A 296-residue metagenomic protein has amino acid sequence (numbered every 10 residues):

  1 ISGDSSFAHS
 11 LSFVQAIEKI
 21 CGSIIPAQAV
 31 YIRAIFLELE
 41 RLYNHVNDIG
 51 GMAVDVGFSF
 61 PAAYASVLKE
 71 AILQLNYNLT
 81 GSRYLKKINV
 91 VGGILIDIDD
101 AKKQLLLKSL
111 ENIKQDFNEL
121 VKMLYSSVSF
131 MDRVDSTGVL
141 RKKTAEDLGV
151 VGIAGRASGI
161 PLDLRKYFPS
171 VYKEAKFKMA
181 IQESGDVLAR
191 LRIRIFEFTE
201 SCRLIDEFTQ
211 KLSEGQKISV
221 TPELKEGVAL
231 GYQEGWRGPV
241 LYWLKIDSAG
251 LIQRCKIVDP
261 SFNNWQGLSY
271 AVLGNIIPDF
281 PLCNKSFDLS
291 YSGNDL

Functional and structural regions predicted by a protein language model:
I1-L296: Active-site bordering "gate/hinge" segments that shape substrate access to catalytic or cofactor-binding pockets
